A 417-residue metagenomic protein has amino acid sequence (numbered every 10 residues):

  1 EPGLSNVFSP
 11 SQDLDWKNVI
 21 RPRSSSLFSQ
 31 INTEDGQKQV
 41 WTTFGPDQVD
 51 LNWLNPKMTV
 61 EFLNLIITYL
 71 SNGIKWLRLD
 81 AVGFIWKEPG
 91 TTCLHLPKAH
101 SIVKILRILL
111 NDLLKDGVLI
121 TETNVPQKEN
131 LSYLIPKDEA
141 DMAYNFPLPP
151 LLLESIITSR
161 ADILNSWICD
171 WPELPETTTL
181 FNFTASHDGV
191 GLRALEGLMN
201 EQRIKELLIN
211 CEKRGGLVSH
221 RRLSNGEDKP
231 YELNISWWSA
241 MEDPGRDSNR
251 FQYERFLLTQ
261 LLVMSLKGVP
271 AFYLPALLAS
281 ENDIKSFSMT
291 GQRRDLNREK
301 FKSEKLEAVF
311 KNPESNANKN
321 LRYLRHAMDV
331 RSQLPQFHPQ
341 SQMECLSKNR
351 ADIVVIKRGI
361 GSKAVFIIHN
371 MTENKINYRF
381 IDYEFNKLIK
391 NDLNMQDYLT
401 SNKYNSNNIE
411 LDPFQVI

Functional and structural regions predicted by a protein language model:
E1-F385, Y398-I417: Active-site and adjacent substrate-binding regions of carbohydrate-active enzymes
I389-Y398: Change to "...patches in solvent-exposed regions of secreted, membrane-anchored, or virion-exposed structural
